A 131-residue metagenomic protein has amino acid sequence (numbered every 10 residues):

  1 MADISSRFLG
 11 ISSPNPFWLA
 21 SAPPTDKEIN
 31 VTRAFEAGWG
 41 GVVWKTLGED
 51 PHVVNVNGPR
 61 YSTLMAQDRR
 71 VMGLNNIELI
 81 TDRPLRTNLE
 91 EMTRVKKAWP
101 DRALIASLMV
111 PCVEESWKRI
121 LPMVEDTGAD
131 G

Functional and structural regions predicted by a protein language model:
A2-P14, W18-G131: Active-site entrance/lid segments in N-terminal catalytic domains of soluble metabolic enzymes
